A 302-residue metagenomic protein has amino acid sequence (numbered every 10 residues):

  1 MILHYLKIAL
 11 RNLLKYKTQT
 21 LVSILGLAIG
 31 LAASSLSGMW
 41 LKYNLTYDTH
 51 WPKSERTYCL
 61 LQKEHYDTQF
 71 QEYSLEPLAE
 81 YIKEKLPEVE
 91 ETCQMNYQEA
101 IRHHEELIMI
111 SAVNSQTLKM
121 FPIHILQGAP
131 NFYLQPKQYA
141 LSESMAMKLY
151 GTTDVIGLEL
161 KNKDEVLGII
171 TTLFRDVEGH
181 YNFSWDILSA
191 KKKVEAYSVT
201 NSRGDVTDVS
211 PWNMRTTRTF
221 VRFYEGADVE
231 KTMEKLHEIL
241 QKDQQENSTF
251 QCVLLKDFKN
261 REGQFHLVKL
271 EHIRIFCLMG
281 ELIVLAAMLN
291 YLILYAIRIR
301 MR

Functional and structural regions predicted by a protein language model:
I2, S74, N213, L267-V268: Residue-level signature of the cytosolic catalytic core of signaling kinases
L3-Q19, W51-P52, K235-L285, I297-M301: Membrane-helix entry/capping segments
K15-N44, N290: Short, strongly hydrophobic transmembrane alpha-helices
L31-S34, G38, G226, E246 (+1 more regions): Residues at alpha-helix boundaries and the short loops/turns that link adjacent helices
A32, T216, F276-M279: Membrane-embedded alpha-helical segments of multi-pass membrane proteins, especially the transmembrane helices
S34-D154, K161-D164, E234, Q241: Structured, solvent-exposed hinge/loop segments at the ends of secondary-structure elements
W40-Y43, L292-R302: Juxtamembrane alpha-helical signal-transduction segment immediately C-terminal to a transmembrane helix
N114-Q127, L141-L267: Mid-to-C-terminal secondary-structure elements that act as membrane-proximal/extracytoplasmic interface segments
